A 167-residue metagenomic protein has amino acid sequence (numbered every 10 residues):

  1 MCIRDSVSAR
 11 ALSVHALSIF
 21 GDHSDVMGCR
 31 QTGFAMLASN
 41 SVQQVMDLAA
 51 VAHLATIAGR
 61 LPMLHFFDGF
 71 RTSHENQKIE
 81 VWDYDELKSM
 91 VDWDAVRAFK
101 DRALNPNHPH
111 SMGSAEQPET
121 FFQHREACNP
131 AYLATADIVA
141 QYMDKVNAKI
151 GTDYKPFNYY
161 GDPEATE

Functional and structural regions predicted by a protein language model:
M1-I3: Short, small-residue-biased leader/transition segments that mark boundaries at the very start of proteins
V7-L12, D68-F70: Short, ordered loop/turn segments at secondary-structure junctions
S8-R10, L37-Q43, E167: Active-site nucleophile and cofactor-binding loops and adjacent substrate-binding regions of central metabolic enzymes
A9, S13-A16, C29, D144-E167: Thiamine diphosphate
V14-F20, H74-E75: Glycine-rich, charge-decorated loop segments at or immediately adjacent to ligand/cofactor-binding or catalytic sites
L17-G69, V81, W93-V96: Conserved thiamine diphosphate
S24, G33, H74, N158-E164: Solvent-exposed, flexible loop/coil residues
M63-N158: Conformationally flexible catalytic loops at phosphate/diphosphate-handling active centers
